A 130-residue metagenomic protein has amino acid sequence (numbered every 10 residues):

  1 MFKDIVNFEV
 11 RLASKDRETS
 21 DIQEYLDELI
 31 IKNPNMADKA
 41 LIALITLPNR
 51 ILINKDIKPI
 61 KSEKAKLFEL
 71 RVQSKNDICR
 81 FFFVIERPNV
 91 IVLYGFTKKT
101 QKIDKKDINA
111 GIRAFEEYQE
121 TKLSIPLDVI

Functional and structural regions predicted by a protein language model:
M1-I78, N89-V90, T97-I130: Basic, Lys/Arg-enriched alpha-helical interface segments
V84-V92: Active-site beta-strand-loop-beta-strand hairpin of nuclease catalytic cores that positions key catalytic residues
